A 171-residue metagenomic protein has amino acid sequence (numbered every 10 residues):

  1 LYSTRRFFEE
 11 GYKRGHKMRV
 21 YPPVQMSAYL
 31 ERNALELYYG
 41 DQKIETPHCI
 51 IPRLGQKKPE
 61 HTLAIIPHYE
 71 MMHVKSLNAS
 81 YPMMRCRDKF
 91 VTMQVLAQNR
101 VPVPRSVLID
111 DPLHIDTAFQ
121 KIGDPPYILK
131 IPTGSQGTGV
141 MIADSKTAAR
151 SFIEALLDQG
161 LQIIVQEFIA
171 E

Functional and structural regions predicted by a protein language model:
L1-L77: ATP-binding N-terminal substructure of ATP-dependent carboxylate-amine bond-forming enzymes
G11, N99, P104-L108, P125: Structured catalytic cores of enzymes that bind and process phosphorylated ligands/cofactors
R19, S76-L77, P104, I128 (+1 more regions): Structural detector of well-ordered beta-strand residues that form the stable sheet scaffold of enzyme domains
N78-R87, L108: A short, structured active-site edge motif that brings together acidic residues
R85-V101, D111-A118: Glycine-/Pro-rich loop/turn segments that contact NAD(P) or position catalytic residues in Rossmann-like domains
L96-A97, F119-T138, L161-A170: ATP-grasp fold ATP-binding core
P104-R105, Y127-F152: Glycine-rich phosphate-binding loop of ATP-grasp-fold ATP-dependent ligases
I142-E171: Phosphate-binding site of ATP-dependent enzymes
